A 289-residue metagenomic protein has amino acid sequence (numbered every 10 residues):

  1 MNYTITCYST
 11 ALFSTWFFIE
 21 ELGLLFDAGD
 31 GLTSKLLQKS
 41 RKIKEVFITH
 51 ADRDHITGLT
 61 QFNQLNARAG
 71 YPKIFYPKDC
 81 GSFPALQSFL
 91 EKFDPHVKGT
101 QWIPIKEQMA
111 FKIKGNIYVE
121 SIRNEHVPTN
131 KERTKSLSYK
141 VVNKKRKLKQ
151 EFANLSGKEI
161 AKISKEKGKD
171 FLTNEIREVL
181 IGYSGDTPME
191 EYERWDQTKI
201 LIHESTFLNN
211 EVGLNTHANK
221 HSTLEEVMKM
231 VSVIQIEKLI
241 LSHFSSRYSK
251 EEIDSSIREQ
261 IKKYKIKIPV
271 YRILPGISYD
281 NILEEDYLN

Functional and structural regions predicted by a protein language model:
M1-K39, L137-V141, K147, T173-S184 (+1 more regions): Conserved beta-strand hairpin/beta-sheet module of binuclear metal-dependent hydrolase folds, prominently
L32-P77, Q101-P104: Active-site metal-binding motif and surrounding structural segment of the metallo-beta-lactamase
K35-S40, F111-K114, E191-Q197, N210-E211: Short loop/helix-cap segments at secondary-structure boundaries that form the rim of catalytic
G58-L65, A85-K92, S249-R258: Metal-dependent catalytic neighborhoods of phosphoester/phosphodiester hydrolases
G70-P72, D79-K106, R247: Active-site neighborhood of divalent metal-dependent phosphoester bond hydrolases
I74, G81-S82, I163-S278: Cap/insert and terminal regions of metallo-dependent hydrolase folds
K112-N124, D280-N289: Short, surface-exposed amphipathic charged segments that create phosphate/polyanion-binding patches used for binding
K114-D196, I200-S205: Active-site-proximal loop/helix segment associated with metal-binding centers of metalloenzymes
